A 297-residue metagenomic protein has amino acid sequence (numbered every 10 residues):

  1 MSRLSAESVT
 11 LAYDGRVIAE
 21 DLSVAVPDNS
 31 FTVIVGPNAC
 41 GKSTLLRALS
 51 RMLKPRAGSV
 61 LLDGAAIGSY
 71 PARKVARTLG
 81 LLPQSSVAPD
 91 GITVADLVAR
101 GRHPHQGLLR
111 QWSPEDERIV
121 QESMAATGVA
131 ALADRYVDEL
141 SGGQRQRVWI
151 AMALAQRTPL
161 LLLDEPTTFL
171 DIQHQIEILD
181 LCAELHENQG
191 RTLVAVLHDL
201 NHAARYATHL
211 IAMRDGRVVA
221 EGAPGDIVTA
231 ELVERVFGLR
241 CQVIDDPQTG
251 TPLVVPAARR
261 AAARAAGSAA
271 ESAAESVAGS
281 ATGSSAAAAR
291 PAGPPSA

Functional and structural regions predicted by a protein language model:
L4, I18-D21: Conserved structural motif at the start of ABC-family nucleotide-binding domains
S50: Helix-to-loop junction immediately C-terminal to a conserved catalytic motif
G58-A66, V75: Conserved ABC transporter NBD signature motif
A99, P114-L132: Conserved ABC ATPase "signature" region
Q111, Y136-L140, Q144: Conserved ABC ATPase signature
L161-E165: Catalytic Walker B motif of ABC-type/P-loop ATPase nucleotide-binding domains
F237-A297: ABC ATPase nucleotide-binding domains
